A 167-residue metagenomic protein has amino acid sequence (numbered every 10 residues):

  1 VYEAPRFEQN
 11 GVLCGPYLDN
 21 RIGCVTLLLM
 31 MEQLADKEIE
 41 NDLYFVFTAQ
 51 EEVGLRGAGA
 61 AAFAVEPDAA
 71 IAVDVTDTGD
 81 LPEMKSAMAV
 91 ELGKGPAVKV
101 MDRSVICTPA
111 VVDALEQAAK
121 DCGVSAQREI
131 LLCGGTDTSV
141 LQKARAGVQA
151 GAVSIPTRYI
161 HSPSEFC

Functional and structural regions predicted by a protein language model:
V1-F7, Q149-G151: Acidic-glycine-rich active-site phosphate/pyrophosphate-binding loop
P5, F47-G54, V75-D77, T157-Y159: Acidic, glycine-rich active-site loops and adjacent beta-strand->loop/helix elements that engage anionic groups
Q9-E52: Alpha-helical metal-binding/catalytic segments enriched in His/Glu/Asp
R21-C24, G54-G57, G135-T138, S162: Short glycine/serine/threonine-rich phosphate/pyrophosphate-binding segments that cradle anionic phosphate groups
Y44, T48-R56, R128-G135: Active-site glycine- and acidic-residue-rich loops that bind and position anionic ligands or nucleotide-like cofactors
A61-L81: A glycine-rich helix N-cap at a beta->alpha junction
V90-C167: Active-site-adjacent substrate-binding region of metalloamidase/peptidase-like peptide-processing proteins
